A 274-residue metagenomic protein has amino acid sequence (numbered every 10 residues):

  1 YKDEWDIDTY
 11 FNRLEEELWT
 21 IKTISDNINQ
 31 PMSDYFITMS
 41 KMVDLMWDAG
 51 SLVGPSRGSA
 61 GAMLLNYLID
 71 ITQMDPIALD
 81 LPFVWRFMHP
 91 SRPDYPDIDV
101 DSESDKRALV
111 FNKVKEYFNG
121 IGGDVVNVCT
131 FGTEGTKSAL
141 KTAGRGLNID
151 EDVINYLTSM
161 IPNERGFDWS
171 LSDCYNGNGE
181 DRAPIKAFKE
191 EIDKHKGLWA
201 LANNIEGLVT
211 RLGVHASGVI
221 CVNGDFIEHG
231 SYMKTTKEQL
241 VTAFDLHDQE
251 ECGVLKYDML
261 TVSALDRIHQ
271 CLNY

Functional and structural regions predicted by a protein language model:
Y1-Y274: Alpha-helical scaffold/interaction cores of sigma-54-like transcription cofactors and many family A DNA polymerases
